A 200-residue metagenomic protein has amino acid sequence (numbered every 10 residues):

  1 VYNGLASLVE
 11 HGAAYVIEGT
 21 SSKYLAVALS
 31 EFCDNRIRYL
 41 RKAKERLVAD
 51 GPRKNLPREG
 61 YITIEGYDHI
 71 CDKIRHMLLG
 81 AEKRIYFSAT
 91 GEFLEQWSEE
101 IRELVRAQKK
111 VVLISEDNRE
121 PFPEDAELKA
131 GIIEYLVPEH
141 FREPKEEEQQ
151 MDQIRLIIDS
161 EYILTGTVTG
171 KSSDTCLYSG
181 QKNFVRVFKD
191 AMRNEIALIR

Functional and structural regions predicted by a protein language model:
G4-A6, E10, Y15-I17, E103-R200: PLD/PLD-like phosphodiesterase catalytic module centered on the HKD motif
S7, A13-Y39: Short, cationic-aromatic polyanion-contact patches
L29, T90-G91, Q181: Short beta->alpha junction loops/turns
D34, L94-E95, R186: Loop/helix-junction capping segments adjacent to catalytic residues or to phosphate/diphosphate-binding pockets
Y39-L113: PLD-like (HKD) phosphodiesterase/transphosphatidyltransferase domain
